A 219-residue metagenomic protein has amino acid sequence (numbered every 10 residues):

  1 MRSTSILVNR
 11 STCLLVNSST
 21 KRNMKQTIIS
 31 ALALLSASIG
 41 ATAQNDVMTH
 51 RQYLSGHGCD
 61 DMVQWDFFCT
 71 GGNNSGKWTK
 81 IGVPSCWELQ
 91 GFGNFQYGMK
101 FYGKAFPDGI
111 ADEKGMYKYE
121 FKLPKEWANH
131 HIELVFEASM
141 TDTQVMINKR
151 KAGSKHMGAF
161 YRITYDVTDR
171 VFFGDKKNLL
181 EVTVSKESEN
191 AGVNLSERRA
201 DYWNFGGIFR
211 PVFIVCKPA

Functional and structural regions predicted by a protein language model:
T4-D46: Bacterial Sec-dependent N-terminal signal peptides
V8, V16, T20-M24, Q44 (+4 more regions): Generic cytosolic/nucleocytoplasmic N-terminal low-complexity/intrinsically disordered segments
I28, K80, G153-S154: A sequence-level detector of short linear motifs
A43-K100, L179-G192, I208, F213-I214: Accessory carbohydrate-binding/adhesion or oligomerization-edge regions at the termini of glycan-active proteins
D46-V47, F68-G71, D112-A219: Accessory beta-strand-rich segments of carbohydrate-active enzymes
F106-D112: Short, solvent-exposed beta-strand/turn "edge" segments of beta-rich domains on protein surfaces
